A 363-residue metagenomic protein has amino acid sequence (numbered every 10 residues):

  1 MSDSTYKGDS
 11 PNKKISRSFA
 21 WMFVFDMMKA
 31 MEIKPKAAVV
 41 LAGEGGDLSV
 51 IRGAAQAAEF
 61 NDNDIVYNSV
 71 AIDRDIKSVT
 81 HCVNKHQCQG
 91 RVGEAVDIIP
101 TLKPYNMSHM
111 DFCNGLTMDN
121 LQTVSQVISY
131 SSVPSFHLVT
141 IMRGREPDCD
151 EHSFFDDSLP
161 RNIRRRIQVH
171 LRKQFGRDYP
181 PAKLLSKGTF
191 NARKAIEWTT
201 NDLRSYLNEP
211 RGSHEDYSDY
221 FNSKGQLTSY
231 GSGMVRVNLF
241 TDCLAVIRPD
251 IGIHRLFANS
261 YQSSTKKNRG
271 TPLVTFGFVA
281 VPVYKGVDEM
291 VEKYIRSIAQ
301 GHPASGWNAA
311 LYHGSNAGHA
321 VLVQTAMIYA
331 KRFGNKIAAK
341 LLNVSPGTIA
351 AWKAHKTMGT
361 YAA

Functional and structural regions predicted by a protein language model:
M1-A58, H254-L322: S-adenosyl-L-methionine
K77-M107: S-adenosyl-L-methionine
N114-V133: A short, conserved alpha-helix within the catalytic core of class I
S132-D148: Conserved beta-strand signature within the Rossmann-like core of class I S-adenosyl-L-methionine
F154-P282: A conserved mid-domain beta-alpha-beta active-site/ligand-binding segment of alpha/beta enzyme cores
I337-L342: Short alpha-helical "recognition helix" segments of helix-turn-helix
I349-A363: Short, solvent-exposed alpha-helical "recognition" segments
